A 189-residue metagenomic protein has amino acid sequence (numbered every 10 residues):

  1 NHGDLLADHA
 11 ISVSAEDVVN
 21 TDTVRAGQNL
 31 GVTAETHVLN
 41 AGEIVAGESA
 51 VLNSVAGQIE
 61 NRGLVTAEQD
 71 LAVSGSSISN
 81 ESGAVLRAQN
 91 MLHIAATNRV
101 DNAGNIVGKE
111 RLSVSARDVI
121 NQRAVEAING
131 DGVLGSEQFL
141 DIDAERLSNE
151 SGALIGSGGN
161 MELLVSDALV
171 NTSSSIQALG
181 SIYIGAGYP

Functional and structural regions predicted by a protein language model:
N1-L6, V19-R25, L39-V45, I59-T66 (+5 more regions): Short, T/G/N/S-enriched strand-turn elements that build extracellular solenoid repeat scaffolds
H9-E16, Q28-T36, E48-V55, Q69-I78 (+6 more regions): Well-ordered beta-strand segments characteristic of repetitive beta-sheet solenoids
